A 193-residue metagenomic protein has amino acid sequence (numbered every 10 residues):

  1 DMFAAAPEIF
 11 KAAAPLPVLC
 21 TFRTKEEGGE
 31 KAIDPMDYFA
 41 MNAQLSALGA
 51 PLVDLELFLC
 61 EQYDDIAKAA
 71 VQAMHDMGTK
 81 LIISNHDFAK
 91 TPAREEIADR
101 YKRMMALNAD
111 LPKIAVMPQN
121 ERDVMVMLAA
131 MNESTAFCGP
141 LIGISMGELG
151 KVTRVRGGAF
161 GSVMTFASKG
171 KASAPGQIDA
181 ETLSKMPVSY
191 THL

Functional and structural regions predicted by a protein language model:
D1, A50-Y63, S84-A89, L111-Q119: Catalytic beta/alpha-barrel core
M2-F10, L59-M74, Q119-M131: Active-site-adjacent beta->alpha loops and helix N-cap segments on the catalytic face of soluble alpha/beta enzymes
P17-L19, P51-D54, K80-I82, D110-K113 (+2 more regions): Structural preference for beta-strand elements that scaffold enzyme active sites
C20, E26-L48, L52-L55: Glycine/small-residue-rich loop that forms an oxyanion/phosphate-binding "nest" at active or ligand-binding sites
R23-E27, E56-F58, H86-F88, M117-Q119 (+2 more regions): Active-site beta-loop-alpha junctions enriched in small/polar residues
T91-V126: Active-site rim beta-loop-alpha module in soluble metabolic enzymes
T135-P187: Active-site pocket-lining/capping segments in soluble small-molecule metabolic enzymes
T191-H192: Conserved small/polar residues in nucleotide/adenosyl-binding loops
